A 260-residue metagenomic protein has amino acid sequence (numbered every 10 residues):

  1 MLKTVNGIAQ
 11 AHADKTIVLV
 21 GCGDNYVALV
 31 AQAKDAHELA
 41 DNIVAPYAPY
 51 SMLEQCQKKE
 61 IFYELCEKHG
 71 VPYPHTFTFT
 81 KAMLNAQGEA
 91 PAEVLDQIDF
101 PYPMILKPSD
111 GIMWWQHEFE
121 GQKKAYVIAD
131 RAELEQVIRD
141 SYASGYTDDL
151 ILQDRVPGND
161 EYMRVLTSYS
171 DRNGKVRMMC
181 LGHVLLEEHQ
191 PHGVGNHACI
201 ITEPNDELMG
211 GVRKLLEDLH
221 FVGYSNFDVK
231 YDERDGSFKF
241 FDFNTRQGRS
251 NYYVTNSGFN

Functional and structural regions predicted by a protein language model:
L2-K15: Short, well-structured alpha-helical segments in soluble
H12-Q57, G70-T80: A short, GP-enriched loop/loop-strand-helix hinge that lies immediately N-terminal to, or at the N-terminal rim
L53-I151, R172-N173: Active-site nucleotide/adenylate-binding loops and adjacent lid/helix of ATP-dependent enzymes
P74, M104, R164-L166, F227 (+1 more regions): Change "...and in nucleic-acid phosphodiester-cleaving endonucleases..." to "...and in nucleic-acid processing enzymes
M113-H117, E187-H192: Short acidic/His/Gly/Ser-rich catalytic and metal-binding motifs that mark active-site loops of diverse hydrolases
I128-Q190, E203-G210, Y231-K239: Phosphate-binding site of ATP-dependent enzymes
E187-H189, I201-N260: ATP-dependent carboxylate activation and anion-phosphoryl transfer catalytic cores that bind Mg-ATP to form
